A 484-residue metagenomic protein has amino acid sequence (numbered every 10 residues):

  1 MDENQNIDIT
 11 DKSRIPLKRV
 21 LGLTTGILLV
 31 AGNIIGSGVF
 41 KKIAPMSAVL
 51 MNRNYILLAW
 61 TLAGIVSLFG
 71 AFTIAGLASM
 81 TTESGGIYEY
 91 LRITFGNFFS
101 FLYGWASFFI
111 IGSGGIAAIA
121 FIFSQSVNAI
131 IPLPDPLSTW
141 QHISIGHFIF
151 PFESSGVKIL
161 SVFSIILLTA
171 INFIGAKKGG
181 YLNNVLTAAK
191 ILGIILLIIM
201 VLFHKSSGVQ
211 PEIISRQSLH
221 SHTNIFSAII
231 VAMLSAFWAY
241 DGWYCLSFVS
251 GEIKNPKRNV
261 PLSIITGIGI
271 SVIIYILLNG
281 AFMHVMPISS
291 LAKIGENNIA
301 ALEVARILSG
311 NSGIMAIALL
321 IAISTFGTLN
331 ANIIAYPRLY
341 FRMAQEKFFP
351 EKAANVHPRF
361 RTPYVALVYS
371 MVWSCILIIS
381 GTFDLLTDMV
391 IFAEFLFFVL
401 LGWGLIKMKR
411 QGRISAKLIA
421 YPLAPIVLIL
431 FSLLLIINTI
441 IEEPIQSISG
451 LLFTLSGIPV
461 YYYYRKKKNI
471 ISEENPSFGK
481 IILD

Functional and structural regions predicted by a protein language model:
M1-A44, A48-Y55, T61, S67-F72 (+3 more regions): Membrane-interface "cap" regions at the ends of multi-pass membrane proteins
S13-L17, R53-L57, P136-G156, N184-M315 (+1 more regions): Helix-loop-helix junctions that connect adjacent transmembrane segments in multi-pass membrane transporters
V20-V30, L58, G96-F109, L160-S164 (+5 more regions): Select transmembrane alpha-helical segments in multipass membrane proteins
P45-A48, L68-I165, A170-F173, I321-R342 (+1 more regions): Hydrophobic transmembrane alpha-helices that form the core helical bundles of multi-pass secondary transporters
E89-L91, G96, N128-S138, Q217-H220 (+2 more regions): TM-loop-TM module centered on a large, flexible mid-protein loop between adjacent transmembrane helices in multi-pass
W105-F108, I166-F173, I198, N279-A281 (+5 more regions): Alpha-helical transmembrane segments of multipass membrane proteins
G156, K352-Y364, F398-S447, I471 (+2 more regions): C-terminal membrane-solvent junction of multi-pass transporters and transport-like membrane proteins
G156-G208, D241, I264-I268, V390-L400 (+2 more regions): Membrane-interface loop-to-helix entry segments
